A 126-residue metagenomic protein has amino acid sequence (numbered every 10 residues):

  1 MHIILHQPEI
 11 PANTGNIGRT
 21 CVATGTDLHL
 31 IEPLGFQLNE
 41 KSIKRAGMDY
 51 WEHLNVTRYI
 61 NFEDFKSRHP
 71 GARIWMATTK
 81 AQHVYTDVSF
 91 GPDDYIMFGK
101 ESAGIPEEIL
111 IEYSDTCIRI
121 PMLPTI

Functional and structural regions predicted by a protein language model:
M1-I126: Post-transcriptional modification and biogenesis factors for structured RNAs of the translation apparatus
